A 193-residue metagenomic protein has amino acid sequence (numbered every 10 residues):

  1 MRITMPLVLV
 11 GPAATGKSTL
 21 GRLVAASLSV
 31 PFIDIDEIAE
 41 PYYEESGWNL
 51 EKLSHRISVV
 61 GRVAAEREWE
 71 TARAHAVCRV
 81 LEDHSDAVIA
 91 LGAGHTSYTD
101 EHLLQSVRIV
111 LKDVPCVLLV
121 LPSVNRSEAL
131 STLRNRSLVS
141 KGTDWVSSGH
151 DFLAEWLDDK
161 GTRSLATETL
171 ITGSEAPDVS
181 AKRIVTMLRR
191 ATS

Functional and structural regions predicted by a protein language model:
R2, S27, D158-S193: NTP-dependent small-molecule kinase module
L9: Hydrophobic anchor at the beta1->P-loop junction of P-loop NTPases
A14: Walker A (P-loop) phosphate-binding loop of P-loop NTPases
S18: Walker A/P-loop
A26-I35: Post-Walker A helix-loop "phosphate-sensing" segment adjacent to the P-loop in P-loop NTPases
I38-H102: ATP-dependent small-molecule kinase phosphotransfer cores that center on conserved nucleotide phosphate-binding segments
V110-G161: A glycine- and Lys/Arg-enriched "phosphate-lid" helix/loop adjacent to the NTP-binding pocket of small-molecule kinases
